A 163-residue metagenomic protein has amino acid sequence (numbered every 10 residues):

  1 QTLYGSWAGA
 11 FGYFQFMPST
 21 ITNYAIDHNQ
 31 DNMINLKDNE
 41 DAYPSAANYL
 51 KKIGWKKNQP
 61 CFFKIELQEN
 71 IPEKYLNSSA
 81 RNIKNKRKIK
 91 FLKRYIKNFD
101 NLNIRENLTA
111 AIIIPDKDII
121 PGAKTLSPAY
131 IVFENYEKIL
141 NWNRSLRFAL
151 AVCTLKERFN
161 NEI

Functional and structural regions predicted by a protein language model:
Q1-I120, K124-V132, Y136-I163: Catalytic glycan-binding domains that act on GlcNAc-containing polysaccharides
